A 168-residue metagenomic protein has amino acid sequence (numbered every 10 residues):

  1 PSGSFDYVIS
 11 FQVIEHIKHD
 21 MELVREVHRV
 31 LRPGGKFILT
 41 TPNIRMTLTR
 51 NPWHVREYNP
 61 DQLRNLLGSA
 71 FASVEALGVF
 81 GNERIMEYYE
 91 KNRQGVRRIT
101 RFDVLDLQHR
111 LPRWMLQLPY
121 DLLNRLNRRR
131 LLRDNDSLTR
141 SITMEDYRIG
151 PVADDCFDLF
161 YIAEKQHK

Functional and structural regions predicted by a protein language model:
P1-V8: A short acidic, Gly/Pro-enriched loop at the edge of an enzyme's catalytic core that lines a small-molecule cofactor
Y7, K18-R32, K36-H167: S-adenosyl-L-methionine-dependent methyltransferase catalytic module, highlighting the catalytic core
F11-H16: Short catalytic micro-motifs in class I SAM-dependent methyltransferases
